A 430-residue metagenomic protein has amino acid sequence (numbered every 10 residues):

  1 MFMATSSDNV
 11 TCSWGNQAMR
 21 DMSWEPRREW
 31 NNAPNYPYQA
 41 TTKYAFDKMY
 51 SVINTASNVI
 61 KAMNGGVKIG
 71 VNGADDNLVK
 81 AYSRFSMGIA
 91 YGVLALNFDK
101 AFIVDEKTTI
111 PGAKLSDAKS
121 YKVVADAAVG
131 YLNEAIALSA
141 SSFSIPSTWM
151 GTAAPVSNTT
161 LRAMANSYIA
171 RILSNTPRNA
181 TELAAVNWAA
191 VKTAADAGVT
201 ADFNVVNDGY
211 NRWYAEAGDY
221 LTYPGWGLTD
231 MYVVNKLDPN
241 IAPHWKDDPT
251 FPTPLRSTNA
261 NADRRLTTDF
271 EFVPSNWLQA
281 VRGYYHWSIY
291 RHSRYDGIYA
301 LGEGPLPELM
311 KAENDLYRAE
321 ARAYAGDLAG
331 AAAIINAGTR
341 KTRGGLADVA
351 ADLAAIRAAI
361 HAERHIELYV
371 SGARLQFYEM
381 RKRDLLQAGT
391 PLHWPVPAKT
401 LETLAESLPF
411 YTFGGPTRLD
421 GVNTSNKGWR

Functional and structural regions predicted by a protein language model:
M1-S13: Extreme N-terminal leader/anchor segments
R20-F98, A113-K122, L138-S139, A300-L309: Conserved, well-structured interaction surfaces
V52, V59, M63-G66, L94-A95 (+6 more regions): Alpha-helical solenoid scaffolds that mediate protein-protein interactions, centered on TPR/SEL1-like repeats but also
V156-N158, R171, L266, A351-R430: Long, intrinsically disordered, low-complexity segments
A185-K311, G344, R357, E367 (+1 more regions): Hydrophobic-face positions in mid-chain alpha helices that act as interaction patches
